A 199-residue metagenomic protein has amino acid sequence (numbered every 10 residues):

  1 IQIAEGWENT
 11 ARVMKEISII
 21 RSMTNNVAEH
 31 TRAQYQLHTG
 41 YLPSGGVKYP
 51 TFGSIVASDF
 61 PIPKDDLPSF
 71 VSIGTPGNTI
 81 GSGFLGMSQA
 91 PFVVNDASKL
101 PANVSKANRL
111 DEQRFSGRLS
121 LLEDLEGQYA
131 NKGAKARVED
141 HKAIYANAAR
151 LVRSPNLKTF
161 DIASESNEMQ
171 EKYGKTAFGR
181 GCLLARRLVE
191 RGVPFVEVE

Functional and structural regions predicted by a protein language model:
I1-E199: Ligand-binding pockets and gating/stacking loops
